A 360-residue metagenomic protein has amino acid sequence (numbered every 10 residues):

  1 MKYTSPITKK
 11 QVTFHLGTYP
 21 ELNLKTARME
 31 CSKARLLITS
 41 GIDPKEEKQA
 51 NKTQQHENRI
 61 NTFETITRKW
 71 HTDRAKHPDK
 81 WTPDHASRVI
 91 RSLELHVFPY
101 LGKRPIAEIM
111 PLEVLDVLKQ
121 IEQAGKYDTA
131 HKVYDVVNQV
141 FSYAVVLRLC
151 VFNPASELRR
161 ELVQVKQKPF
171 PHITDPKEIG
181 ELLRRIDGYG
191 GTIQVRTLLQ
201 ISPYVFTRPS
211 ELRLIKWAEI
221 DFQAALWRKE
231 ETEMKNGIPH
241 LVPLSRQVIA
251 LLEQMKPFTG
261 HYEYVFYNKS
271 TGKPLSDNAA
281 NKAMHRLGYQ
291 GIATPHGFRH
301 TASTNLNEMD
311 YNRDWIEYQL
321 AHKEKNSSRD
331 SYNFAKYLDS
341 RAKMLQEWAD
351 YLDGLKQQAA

Functional and structural regions predicted by a protein language model:
K2-I7, D175-G180, A224, P243-I292 (+2 more regions): Active-site/catalytic core of tyrosine-dependent DNA strand-transfer enzymes
K2-T13, T39-E46, H56-A124, V140-Y143: Basic/aromatic-enriched alpha-helical hairpins
T39-A50, E108-L112, S142-K166, H322: Short, charged hinge/linker segments at domain and secondary-structure junctions
E57, I173, R228-G237, I249 (+2 more regions): Catalytic-site neighborhood detector that most strongly recognizes the C-terminal catalytic loop/helix of tyrosine
R74-D79, I121-V136, V146-I215, Q223 (+4 more regions): Basic, Lys/Arg- and aromatic-enriched nucleic-acid-binding interface segment
V146, Q200, Y204-E211, A279 (+2 more regions): C-terminal catalytic core of tyrosine-transesterase DNA break-rejoin enzymes
F152, E219-L226, Q290-I292, Y311-N333 (+1 more regions): Short, polar N-cap/turn motifs at the start of nucleic acid-interacting alpha helices
